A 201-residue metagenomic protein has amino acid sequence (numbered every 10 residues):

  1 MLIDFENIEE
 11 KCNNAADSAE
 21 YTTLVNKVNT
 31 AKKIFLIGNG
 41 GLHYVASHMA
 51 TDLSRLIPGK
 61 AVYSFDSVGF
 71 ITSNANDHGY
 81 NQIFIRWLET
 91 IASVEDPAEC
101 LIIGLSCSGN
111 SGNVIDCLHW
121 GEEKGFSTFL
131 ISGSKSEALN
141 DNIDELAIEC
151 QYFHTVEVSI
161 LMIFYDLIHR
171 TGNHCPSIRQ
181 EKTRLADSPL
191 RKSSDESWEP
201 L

Functional and structural regions predicted by a protein language model:
M1-A15: Generic N-terminal amphipathic, Lys/Arg-enriched alpha-helix
I3-D4, N29, E95-E99: A short alpha-helix capping/helix-coil boundary motif
I3-E6, A19-T22, H78, Q82 (+1 more regions): Generic alpha-helical secondary structure signal
F5, D17, Y21-L24, A46 (+1 more regions): Hydrophobic packing residues in well-ordered alpha-helices of helical domains and bundles
K11-A31: A short, well-structured juxtamembrane/interface segment
I34-P189: Glycine-rich phosphate-binding loops that contact phosphosugars or nucleotide phosphates
R191-E196: Carboxylate- and glycine-rich phosphate/diphosphate-binding segment that chelates Mg2+/Mn2+
E199-P200: Long, amphipathic alpha-helical stalk/connector segments used for oligomerization, subunit docking, or mechanical
